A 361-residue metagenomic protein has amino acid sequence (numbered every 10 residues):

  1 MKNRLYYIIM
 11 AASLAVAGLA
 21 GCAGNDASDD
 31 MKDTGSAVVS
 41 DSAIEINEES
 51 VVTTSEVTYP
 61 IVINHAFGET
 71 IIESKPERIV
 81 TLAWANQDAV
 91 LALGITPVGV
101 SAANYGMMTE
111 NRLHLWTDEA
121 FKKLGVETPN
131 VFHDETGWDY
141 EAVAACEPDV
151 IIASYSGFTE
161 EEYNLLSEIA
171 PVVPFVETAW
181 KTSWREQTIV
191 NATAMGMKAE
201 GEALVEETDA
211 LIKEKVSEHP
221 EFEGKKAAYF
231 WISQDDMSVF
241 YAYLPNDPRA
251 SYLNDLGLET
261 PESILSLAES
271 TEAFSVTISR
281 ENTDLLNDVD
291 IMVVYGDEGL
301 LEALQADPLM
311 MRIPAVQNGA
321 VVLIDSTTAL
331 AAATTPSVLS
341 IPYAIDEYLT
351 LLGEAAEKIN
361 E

Functional and structural regions predicted by a protein language model:
M1-I9: Bacterial N-terminal signal peptides that target proteins for export
M10-G18: Bacterial N-terminal signal peptides
L19-I46: Bacterial lipoprotein signal-peptidase II cleavage site
E69, E161-M237, A331-E361: Extracytoplasmic substrate-binding proteins
V80, N86-V90, A203-S263: Basic- and aromatic-lined ligand-binding clefts that recognize polyanionic substrates
Q87-A142: A short, structured surface patch at a secondary-structure boundary
Y140, E147-A153, P171, T283 (+1 more regions): Proline-aspartate-enriched helix->loop->beta-strand connector
T193, L286-E361: Structured C-terminal subdomain patch of bacterial secreted/periplasmic proteins
